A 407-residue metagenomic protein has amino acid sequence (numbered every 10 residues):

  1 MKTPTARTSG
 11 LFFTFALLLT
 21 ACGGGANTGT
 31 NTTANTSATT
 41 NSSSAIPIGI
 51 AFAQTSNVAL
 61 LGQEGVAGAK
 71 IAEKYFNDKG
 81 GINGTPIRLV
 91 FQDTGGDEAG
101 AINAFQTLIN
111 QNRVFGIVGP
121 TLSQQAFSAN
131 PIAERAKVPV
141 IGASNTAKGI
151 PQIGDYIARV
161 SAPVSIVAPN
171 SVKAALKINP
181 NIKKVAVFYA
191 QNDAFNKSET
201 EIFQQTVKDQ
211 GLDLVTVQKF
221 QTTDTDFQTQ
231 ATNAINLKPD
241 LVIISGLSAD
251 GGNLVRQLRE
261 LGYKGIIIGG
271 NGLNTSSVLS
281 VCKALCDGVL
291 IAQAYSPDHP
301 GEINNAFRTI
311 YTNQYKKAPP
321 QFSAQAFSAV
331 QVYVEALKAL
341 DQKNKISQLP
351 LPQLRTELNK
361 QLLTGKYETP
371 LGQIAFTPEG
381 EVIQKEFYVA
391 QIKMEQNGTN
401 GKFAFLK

Functional and structural regions predicted by a protein language model:
K2-P4, F13-L18, C22-K407: Extracytosolic ligand-binding ectodomains
